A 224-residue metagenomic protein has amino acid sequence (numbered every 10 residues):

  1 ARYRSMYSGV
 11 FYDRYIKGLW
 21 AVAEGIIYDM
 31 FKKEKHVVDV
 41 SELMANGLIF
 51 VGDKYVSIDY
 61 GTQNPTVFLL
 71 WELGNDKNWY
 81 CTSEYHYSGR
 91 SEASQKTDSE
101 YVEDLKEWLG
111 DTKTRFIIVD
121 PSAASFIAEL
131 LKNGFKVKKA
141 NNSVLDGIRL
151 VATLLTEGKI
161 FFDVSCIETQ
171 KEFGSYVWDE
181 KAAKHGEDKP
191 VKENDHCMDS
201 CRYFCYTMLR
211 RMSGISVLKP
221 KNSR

Functional and structural regions predicted by a protein language model:
A1-I58: ATPase catalytic-site recognition across NTP-hydrolyzing enzymes
Y7, P190-C205: Charged alpha-helix within mobile-element recombinases
D13-R14, G25-I26, R202-P220: Charged phosphate-binding loop/patch that engages nucleotide di/tri-phosphates or the phosphate backbone of nucleic
I16, D59, F68, I117 (+2 more regions): A residue-level signal for conserved active-site and pocket-lining positions in enzyme catalytic cores
A21, T62-Q63, A124-S125: Short, solvent-exposed loop/turn segments at secondary-structure junctions
I49-L73: Gly/Thr-rich phosphate-binding beta-strand-loop-beta motif of the actin/hexokinase/Hsp70
K77-K192, R211-I215, N222-R224: Mg2+-dependent endonuclease catalytic cores in nucleic-acid-processing enzymes, primarily RNase H-like
